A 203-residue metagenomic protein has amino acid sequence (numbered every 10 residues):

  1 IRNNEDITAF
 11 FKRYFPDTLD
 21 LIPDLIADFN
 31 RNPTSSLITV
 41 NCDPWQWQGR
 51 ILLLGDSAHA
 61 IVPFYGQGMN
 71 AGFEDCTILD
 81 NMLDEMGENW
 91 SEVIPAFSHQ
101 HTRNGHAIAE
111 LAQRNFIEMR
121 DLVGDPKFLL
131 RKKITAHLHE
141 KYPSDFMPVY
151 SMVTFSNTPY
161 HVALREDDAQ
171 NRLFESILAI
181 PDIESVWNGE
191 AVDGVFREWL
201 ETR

Functional and structural regions predicted by a protein language model:
I1-T39, E85-N89: Conserved FAD/dinucleotide-binding core of flavoprotein oxidoreductases
I7, F11, D75, H101-N104: Hydrophobic/aromatic residues within well-ordered alpha-helical segments
S36-C42, A58-N70, R103: Glycine-rich phosphate/pyrophosphate-binding beta-alpha loops
S36-L53, H106, G124, F128: FAD-binding beta-loop-beta segment adjacent to the flavin cofactor pocket
L54-D56, E74: Active-site flanking residues adjacent to catalytic metal/cofactor-binding acidic residues
Y65-M82: A short alpha/beta connector and helix-capping loop motif
N81-R203: C-terminal helical "tail/cap" subdomain of flavin- and related membrane-associated enzymes
